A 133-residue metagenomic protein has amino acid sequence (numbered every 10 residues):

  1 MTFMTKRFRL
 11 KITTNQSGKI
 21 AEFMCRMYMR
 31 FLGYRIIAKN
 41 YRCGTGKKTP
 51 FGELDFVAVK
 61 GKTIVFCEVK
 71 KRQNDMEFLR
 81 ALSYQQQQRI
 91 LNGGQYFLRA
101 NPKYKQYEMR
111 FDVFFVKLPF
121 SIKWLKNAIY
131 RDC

Functional and structural regions predicted by a protein language model:
M1-C43: Acidic-basic catalytic patches of nuclease active cores, encompassing PD-(D/E)XK and other metal-cofactor nuclease
F23, K70-P119, K123: Catalytic cores of nucleic-acid endonucleases
C25, A58-G61, S121-I122: A generic structural signal for ordered secondary structure
G33, L98-P102, C133: Secondary-structure transition/hinge residues
R35-I64: Active-site metal-binding core of divalent-cation-utilizing nuclease and nuclease-like domains
K47, F115, F120-C133: Short, C-terminally biased terminal segments at protein or domain edges
L54-D75, I90: Conserved catalytic cores of phosphodiester-cleaving nucleases, focusing on short active-site segments
V59-K60, Y104-K105, D132-C133: Positively charged, solvent-exposed patches that mediate nucleic-acid binding
